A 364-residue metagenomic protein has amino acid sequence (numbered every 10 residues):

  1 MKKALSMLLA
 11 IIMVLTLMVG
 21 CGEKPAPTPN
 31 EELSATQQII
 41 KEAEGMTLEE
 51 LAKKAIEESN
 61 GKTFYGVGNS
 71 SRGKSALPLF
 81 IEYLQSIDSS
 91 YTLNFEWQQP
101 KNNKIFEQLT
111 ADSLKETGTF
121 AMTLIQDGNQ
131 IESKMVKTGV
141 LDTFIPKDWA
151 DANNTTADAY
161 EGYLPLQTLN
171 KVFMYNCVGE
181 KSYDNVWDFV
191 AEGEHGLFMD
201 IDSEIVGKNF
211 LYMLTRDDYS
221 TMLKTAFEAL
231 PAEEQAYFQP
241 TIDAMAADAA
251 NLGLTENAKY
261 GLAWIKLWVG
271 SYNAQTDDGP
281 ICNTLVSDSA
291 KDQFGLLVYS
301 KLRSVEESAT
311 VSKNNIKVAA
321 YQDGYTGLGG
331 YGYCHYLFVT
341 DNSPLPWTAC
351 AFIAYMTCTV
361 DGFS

Functional and structural regions predicted by a protein language model:
M1-N60: Short, low-complexity disordered leader/linker segments with a strong preference for bacterial N-terminal type II
G45-E57, S70-T92, F173, V305: Short, polar/charged alpha-helical segment
I56-K62, L84, D88, S113-T117 (+9 more regions): Sec/Tat-exported extracytoplasmic proteins
G61, N170, G332-Y336: Short, solvent-exposed beta-strand edge segments and adjacent coil->beta transition regions
K62-E82, F95-E107, G118-P280: Extracytoplasmic ligand-binding site segments that recognize negatively charged/polar headgroups
L109, C282-S289: Hydrophobic residues within well-ordered alpha-helices
I281, S300-S304, G324-G327: Short, catalytically relevant binding-site loops at active-site mouths
A290-Q293, L297, A309-F363: Extracytoplasmic/periplasmic substrate-recognition and gating elements
